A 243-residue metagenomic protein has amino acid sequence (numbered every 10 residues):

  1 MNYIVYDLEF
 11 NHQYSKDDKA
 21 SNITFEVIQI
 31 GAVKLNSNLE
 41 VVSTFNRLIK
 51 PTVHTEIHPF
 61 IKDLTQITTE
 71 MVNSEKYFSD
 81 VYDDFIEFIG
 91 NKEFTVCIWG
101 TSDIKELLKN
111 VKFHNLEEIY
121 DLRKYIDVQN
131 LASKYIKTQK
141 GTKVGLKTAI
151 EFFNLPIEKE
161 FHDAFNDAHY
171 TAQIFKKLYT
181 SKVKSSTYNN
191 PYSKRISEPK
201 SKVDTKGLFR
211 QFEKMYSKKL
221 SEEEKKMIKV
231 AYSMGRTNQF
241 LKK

Functional and structural regions predicted by a protein language model:
M1-I23, L35-E40, N73-K243: DEDD superfamily 3′-5′ metal-dependent exonuclease/proofreading module
F25-I28: Short, flexible loop/turn motifs enriched in small residues
I30-K34: Short beta-strand scaffold segments in enzyme catalytic cores
L39-L64: Short, surface-exposed acidic-centric catalytic microdomains
I61, T65-M71, I126: N-terminal phosphate-binding loop and flanking beta/alpha elements of the actin-like ATPase fold
